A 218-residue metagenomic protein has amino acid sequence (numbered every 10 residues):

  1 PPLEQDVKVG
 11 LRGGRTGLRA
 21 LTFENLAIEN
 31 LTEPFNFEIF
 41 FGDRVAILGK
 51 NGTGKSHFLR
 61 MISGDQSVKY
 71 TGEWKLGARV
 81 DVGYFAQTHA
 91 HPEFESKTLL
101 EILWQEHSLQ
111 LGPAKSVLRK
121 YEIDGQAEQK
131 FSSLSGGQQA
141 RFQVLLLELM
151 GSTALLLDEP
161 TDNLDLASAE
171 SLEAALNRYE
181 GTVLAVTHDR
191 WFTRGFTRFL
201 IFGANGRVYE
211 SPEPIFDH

Functional and structural regions predicted by a protein language model:
P1-A20: ABC-family P-loop ATPase nucleotide-binding domain
R15-H218: ABC ATP-binding cassette signature C-motif
